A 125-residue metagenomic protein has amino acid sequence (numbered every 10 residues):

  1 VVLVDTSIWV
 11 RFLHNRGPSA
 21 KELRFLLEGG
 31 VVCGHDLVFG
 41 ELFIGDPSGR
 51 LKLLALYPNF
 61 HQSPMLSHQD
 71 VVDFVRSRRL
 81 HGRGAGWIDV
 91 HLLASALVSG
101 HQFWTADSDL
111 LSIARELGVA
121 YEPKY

Functional and structural regions predicted by a protein language model:
V1-G34, F43-A55, H61, A120-Y125: Short, well-structured N-terminal submotif of metal-dependent ribonuclease cores
S7-I8, L37, S108-D109: Alpha-helix/helix-capping structural signal
S19-A20, H35, F39, R50 (+3 more regions): A general structural signal for well-ordered alpha-helical segments in protein cores
H61-Y125: Active-site neighborhoods of divalent-metal-dependent phosphate/nucleic-acid chemistry enzymes
